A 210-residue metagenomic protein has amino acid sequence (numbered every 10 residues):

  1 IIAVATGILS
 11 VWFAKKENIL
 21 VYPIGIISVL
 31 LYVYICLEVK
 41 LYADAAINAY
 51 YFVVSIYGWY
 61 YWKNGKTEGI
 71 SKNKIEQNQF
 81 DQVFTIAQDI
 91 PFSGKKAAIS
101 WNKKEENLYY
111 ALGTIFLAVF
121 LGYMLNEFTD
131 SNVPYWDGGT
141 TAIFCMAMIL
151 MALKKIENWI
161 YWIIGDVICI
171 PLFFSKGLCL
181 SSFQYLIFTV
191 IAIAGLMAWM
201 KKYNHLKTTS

Functional and structural regions predicted by a protein language model:
I1-E17, G65-G69, N73-I86, K96-S210: Polytopic alpha-helical membrane-helix bundles and their juxtamembrane interface segments in multi-pass membrane
I1-Y42: N-terminal topogenic module of multi-pass integral membrane proteins
P23-G25, A43-A49, I160-I164, S182-Q184: Hydrophobic alpha-helical membrane segments of integral membrane proteins
G25-G94, A98: Hydrophobic/aromatic-rich structural module bridging two neighboring secondary-structure elements via a short loop
